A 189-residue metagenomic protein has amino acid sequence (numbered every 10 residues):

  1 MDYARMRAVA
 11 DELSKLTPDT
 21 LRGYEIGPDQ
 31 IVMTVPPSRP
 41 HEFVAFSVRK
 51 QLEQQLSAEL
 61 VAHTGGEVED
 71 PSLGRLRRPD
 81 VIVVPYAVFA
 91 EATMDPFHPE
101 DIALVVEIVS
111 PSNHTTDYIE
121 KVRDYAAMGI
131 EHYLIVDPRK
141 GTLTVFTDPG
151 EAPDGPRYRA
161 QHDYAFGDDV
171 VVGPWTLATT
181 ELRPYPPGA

Functional and structural regions predicted by a protein language model:
M1-A189: Gly/Pro/Ser/Thr-rich low-complexity, intrinsically disordered segments predominantly at protein N-termini
